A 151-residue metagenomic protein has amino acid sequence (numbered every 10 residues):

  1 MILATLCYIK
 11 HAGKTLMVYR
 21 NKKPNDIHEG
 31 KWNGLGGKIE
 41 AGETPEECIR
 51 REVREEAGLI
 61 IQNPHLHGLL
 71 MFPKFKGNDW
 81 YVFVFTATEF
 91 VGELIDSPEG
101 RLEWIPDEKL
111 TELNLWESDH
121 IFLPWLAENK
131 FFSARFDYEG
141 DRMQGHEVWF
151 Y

Functional and structural regions predicted by a protein language model:
M1-M17, K38: Conserved N-terminal beta-strand and adjoining loop/helix that marks the start of the Nudix/MutT-like hydrolase domain
I2-L6, N78-V84, F131: Short hydrophobic/aromatic beta-strand or adjacent loop that forms the aromatic wall/cage of a ligand/substrate-binding
K10-K14, K23, T88-E93, N129: Short, charged/polar surface micro-motifs in flexible loops or helix N-caps
T15-M17, K22-A41, I49-R50: N-terminal first-folded block
I39-Q62, F72-W125, H146-Y151: Unchanged
G68: Catalytic phosphate/metal-binding cores of nucleic-acid and nucleotide-processing enzymes, i.e., regions that mediate
E128-Y151: Charged phosphate-binding loop/patch that engages nucleotide di/tri-phosphates or the phosphate backbone of nucleic
